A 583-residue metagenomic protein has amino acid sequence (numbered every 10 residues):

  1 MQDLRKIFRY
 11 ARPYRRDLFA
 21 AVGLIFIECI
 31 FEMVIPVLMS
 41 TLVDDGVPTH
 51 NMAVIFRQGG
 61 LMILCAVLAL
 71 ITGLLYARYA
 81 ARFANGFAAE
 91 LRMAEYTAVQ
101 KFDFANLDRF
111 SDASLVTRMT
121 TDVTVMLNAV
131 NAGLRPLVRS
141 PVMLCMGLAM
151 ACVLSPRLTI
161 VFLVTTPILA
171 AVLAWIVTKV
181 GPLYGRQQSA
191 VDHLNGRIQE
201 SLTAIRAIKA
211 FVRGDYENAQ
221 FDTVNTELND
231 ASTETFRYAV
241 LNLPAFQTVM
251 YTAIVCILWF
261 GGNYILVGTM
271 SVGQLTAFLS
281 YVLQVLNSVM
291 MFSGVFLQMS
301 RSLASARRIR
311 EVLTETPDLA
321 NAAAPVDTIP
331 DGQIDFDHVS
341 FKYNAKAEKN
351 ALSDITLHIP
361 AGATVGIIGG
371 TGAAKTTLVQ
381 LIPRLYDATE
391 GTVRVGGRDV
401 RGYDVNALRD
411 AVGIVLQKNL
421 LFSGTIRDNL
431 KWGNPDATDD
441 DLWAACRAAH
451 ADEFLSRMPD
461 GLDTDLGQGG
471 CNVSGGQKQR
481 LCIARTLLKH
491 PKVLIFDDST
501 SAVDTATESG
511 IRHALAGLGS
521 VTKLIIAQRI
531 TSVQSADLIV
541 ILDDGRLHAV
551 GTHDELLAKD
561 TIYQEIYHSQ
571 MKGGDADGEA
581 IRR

Functional and structural regions predicted by a protein language model:
M1-E32, M39, V47-L61, T72 (+17 more regions): Membrane-integrated ABC transporters
F8, P13-R16, K101-A105, T121-V130 (+8 more regions): An intracellular "coupling" helix at the cytosolic face of ABC transporter transmembrane type-1 domains
P13, D17-I27, L61-C65, A69-I71 (+2 more regions): Transmembrane helices of ABC transporter permease
F26-V34, V67-L74, M126-A129, G133-C145 (+6 more regions): Hydrophobic alpha-helical transmembrane bundles that constitute the permease/transmembrane domains of multi-pass
I35, M39, Y76, A80 (+7 more regions): Hydrophobic/aromatic residues in alpha-helical transmembrane segments
T49-H50, N85, M93-T117, T121-V123 (+6 more regions): Short intracellular "coupling" helices and adjacent cytoplasmic loop segments at the cytosolic face of multi-pass
H50-R57, M150-V164, E234-R307, V312-L313: Helix-loop-helix
D327-R583: ABC-type nucleotide-binding domain
